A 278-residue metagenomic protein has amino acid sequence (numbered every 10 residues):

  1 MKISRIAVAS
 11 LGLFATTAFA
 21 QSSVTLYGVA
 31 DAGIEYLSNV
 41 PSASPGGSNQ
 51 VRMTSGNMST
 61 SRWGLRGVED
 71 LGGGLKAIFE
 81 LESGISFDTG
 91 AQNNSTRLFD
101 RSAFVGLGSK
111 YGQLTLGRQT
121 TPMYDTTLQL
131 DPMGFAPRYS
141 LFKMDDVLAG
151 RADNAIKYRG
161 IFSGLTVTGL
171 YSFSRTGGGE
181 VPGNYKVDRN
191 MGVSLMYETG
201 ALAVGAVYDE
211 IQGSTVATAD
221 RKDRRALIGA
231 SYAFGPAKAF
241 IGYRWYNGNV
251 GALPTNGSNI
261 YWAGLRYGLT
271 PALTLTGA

Functional and structural regions predicted by a protein language model:
M1-Q21: Gram-negative bacterial Sec-dependent N-terminal signal peptides
G12-L13, S23, D31, D209 (+1 more regions): Short alpha-helical scaffold segments that flank and stabilize functional sites
A18-S55, S258-W262, P271-A278: Glycine/serine-rich loop-strand microenvironments at binding/catalytic pocket rims
S22-Y36, Q50-S174, V187, M196-G200: Outer membrane beta-barrel
I34-S42, I85-A91, P122-T126, R175-G179 (+4 more regions): Gram-negative outer-membrane beta-barrel proteins
P45-G47, F99, A152, R189 (+2 more regions): Residues that act as N-cap/strand-start positions at coil-to-secondary-structure junctions
P182: Active-site cleft segment of glycoside hydrolase catalytic domains centered on the general acid/base Glu
Y185-A278: Detector for outer-membrane/organellar transmembrane beta-barrel domains, recognizing the amphipathic beta-strand
